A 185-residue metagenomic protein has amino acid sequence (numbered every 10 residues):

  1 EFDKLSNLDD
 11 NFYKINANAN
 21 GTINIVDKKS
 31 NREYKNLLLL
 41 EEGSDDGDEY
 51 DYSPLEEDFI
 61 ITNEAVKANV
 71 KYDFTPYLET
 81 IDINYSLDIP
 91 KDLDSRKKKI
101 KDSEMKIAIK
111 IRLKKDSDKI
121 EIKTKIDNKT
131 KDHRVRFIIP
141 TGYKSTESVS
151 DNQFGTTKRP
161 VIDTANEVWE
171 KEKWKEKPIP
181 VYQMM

Functional and structural regions predicted by a protein language model:
E1-K125, F137: Catalytic and substrate-binding regions of extracellular carbohydrate-active enzymes, especially polysaccharide lyases
N7, S30, G43-N63, D116-D118 (+1 more regions): Loop-rich catalytic cores of soluble enzymes, especially ATP-dependent carboxylate-amine ligases and other
